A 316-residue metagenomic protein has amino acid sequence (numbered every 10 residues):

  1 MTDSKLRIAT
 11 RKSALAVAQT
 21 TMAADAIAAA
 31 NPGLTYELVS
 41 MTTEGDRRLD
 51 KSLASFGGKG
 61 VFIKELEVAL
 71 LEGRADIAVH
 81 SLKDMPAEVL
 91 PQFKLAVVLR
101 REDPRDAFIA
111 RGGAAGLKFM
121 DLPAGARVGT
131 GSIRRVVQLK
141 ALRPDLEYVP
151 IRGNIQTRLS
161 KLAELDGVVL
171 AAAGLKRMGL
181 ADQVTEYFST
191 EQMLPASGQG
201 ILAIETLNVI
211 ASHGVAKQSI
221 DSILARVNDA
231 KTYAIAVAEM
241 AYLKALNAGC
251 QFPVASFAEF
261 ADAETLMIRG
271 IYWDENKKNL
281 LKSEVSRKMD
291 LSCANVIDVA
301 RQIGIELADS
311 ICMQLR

Functional and structural regions predicted by a protein language model:
T2-R48, S55, A141-R316: Small-molecule-sensing regulatory modules
R7-A9, A78, A96, G129 (+1 more regions): Short, well-ordered beta-strand segments
D50-I77: Short, structured active-site "lid" loops
L71, D76-H80, D166-A171: Paired acidic/hydrophobic, glycine-rich loop segments that form the ligand-binding mouth/hinge of periplasmic-binding
L82-K83, P91-D145, N208: A conserved helix-loop-strand patch within extracytoplasmic ligand-binding domains of the periplasmic binding
L82-M85, A173-L175: Short glycine-rich anion-binding loops that position phosphate/pyrophosphate groups of nucleotides and phosphorylated
